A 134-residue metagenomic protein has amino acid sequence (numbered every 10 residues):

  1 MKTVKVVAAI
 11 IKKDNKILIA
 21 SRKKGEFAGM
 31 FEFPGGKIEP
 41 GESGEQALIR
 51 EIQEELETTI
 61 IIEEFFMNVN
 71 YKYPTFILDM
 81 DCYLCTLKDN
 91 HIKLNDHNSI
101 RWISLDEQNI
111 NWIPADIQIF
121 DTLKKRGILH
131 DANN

Functional and structural regions predicted by a protein language model:
M1, A9, K23, N70 (+2 more regions): Short secondary-structure boundary/capping segments
M1, K124-N134: Generic C-terminal helix-cap and adjacent flexible tail
M1-I17: Conserved N-terminal beta-strand and adjoining loop/helix that marks the start of the Nudix/MutT-like hydrolase domain
K5, Q53, E57-D89: Active-site segment of metal-dependent pyrophosphate-handling enzymes, primarily the Nudix hydrolase catalytic core
I11-K12, I19, C85, W102: Conserved hydrophobic "DFG−1" position in protein kinase catalytic cores
K13-E54, T58: Conserved Nudix-box catalytic region and its N-terminal flanking loop in Nudix hydrolases and closely related
N15, G36, R50, E63 (+2 more regions): Structural detector for helix-capping/boundary residues
L84, K93-K124: NUDIX/MutT-family hydrolases
